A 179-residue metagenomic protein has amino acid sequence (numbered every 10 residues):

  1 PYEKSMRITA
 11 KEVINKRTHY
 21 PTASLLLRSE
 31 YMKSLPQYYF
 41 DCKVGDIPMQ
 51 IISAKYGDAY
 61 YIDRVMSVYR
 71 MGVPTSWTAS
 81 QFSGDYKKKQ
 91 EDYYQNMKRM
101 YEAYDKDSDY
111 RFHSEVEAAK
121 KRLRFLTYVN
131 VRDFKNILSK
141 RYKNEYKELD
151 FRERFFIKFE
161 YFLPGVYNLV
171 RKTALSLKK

Functional and structural regions predicted by a protein language model:
P1-I14, V116, L169-K178: Short secondary-structure boundary segments
P1-S83: Conserved nucleotide-sugar donor-binding catalytic segment
S5, C42-G45, D85-N96, A118: Soluble or luminal CAZymes and related metallo-dependent hydrolases
G45-D46, E115, F162: Short, conserved alpha-helical segments within structured domains
S67-V73, A79-Y110, F134-Y146: Catalytic core of nucleotide-sugar-dependent glycosyltransferases
R111-A118: Short, charged, amphipathic alpha-helical segments
A118-R124: Acidic helix/loop microenvironments that form the catalytic cleft of cell-wall polysaccharide enzymes
R124-K179: Membrane-interface aromatic/basic loop that binds lipid-linked glycans or pyrophosphate carriers, typified by
